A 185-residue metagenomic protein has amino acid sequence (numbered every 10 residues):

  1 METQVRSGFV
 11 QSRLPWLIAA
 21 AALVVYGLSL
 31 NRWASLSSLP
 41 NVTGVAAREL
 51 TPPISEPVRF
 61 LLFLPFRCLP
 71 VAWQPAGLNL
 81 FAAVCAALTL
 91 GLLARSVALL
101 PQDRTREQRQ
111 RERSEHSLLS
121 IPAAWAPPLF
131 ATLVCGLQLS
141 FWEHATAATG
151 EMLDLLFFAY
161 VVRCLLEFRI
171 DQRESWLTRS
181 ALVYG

Functional and structural regions predicted by a protein language model:
M1-V25, L88-G91, E115-L129: Start-transfer (signal-anchor) and selected internal transmembrane alpha helices of multi-pass inner/ER membrane
V24-V42, T146: Helix-to-loop transition at the C-terminal end of transmembrane segments
A46, L50-A76, L80-V84, G91: Short hydrophobic/aromatic helix or loop-helix immediately within or flanking a transmembrane segment in polytopic
L61, P65, S96-L99, H144 (+1 more regions): A residue-level signal for alpha-helical anchor/packing sites in multi-pass solute transporters
A72-N79, R111-I121, P128-D154: Aromatic- and kink-enriched transmembrane "portal" helix at the membrane-lumen/periplasm boundary that abuts
L80-S117, F157-E167: Transmembrane-helix motifs of polytopic, lipid-linked glycan transferases
P122, F158-R179: Membrane-interface transmembrane helices that cradle and orient dolichyl/undecaprenyl
T132, L177-G185: Membrane-interface alpha helices of multi-pass inner-membrane proteins
